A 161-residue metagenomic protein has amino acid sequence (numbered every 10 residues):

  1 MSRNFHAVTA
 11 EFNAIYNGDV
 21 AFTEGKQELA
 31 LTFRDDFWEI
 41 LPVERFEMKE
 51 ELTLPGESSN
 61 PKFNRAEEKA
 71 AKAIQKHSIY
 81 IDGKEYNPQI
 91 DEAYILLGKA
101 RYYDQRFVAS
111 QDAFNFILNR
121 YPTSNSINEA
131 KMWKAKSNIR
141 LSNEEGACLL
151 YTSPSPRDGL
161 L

Functional and structural regions predicted by a protein language model:
Q75-N87, N119-R120: Flexible helix-coil transition and linker loops at the boundaries of alpha-helical arrays
Y151-L161: Single conserved hydrophobic/aromatic residue that forms the stacking wall/gate of nucleotide- or nucleobase-binding
